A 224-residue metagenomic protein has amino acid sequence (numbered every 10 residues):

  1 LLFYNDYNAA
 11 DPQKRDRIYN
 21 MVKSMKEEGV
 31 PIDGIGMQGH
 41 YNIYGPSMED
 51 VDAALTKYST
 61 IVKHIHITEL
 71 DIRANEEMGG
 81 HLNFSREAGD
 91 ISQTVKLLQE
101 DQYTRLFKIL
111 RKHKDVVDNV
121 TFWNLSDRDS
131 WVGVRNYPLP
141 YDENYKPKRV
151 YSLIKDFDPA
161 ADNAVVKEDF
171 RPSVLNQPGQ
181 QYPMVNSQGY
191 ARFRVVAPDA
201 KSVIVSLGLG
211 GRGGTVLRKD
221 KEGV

Functional and structural regions predicted by a protein language model:
L1-L82: Noncatalytic carbohydrate-binding groove/subsite architecture in carbohydrate-active enzymes
R15, E77-M78, V132, V205-G208: Short, solvent-exposed loop/turn and secondary-structure capping segments
P46-H66, L70-D162: Aromatic-rich peripheral "rim/lid" segments of glycoside hydrolase catalytic domains that contact and position glycan
D162-P178: A general sequence property marking short-to-moderate contiguous segments in secreted/outer-membrane adhesion
Q180-V185: Short beta-strand segments of immunoglobulin-like
G189-F193: Structural beta-strand segments of beta-rich domains
R194-V224: Aromatic-rich carbohydrate-binding modules that target alpha-glucans
